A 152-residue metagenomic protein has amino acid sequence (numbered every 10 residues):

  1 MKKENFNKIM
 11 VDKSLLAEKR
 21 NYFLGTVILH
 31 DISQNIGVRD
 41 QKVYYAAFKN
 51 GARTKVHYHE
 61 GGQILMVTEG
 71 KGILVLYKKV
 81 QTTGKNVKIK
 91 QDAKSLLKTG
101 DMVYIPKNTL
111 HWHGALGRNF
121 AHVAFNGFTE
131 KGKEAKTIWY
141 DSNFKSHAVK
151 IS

Functional and structural regions predicted by a protein language model:
M1-D40, K55, V87, K94 (+1 more regions): A short, N-terminal "cap"/entry segment at the start of jelly-roll beta-barrel domains of the cupin/DSBH fold
K42-H59, V80, K107: Conserved short histidine dyad/triad with adjacent acidic residue
V43, I64, R118-I138: A short hydrophobic beta-strand segment most commonly corresponding to one strand of the jelly-roll/cupin
A46, V56-H57, G62-V67, S95 (+1 more regions): His/acidic/aromatic-lined binding-pocket segments of jelly-roll/cupin-type domains and related regulatory beta-sandwich
N50, E60-K85: Glycine- and acidic-residue-biased ligand/ion/polar-headgroup-sensing regions
R53-K55, I73, T99-V103, K107-H113: Histidine-centered metal-chelating micro-motifs
Y77-K79, L116, N126: Surface loops and adjacent helix of pleckstrin homology
K79-N108: Short acidic-glycine-tyrosine-enriched beta hairpin
